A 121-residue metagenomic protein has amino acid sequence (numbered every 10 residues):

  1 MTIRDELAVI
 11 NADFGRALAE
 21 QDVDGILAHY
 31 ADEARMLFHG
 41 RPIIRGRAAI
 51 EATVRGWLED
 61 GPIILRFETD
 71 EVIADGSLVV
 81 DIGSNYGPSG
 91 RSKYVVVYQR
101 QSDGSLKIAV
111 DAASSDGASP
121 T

Functional and structural regions predicted by a protein language model:
M1-G25, R35-T121: A beta-strand edge to alpha-helix "cap/lid" segment located at domain peripheries
